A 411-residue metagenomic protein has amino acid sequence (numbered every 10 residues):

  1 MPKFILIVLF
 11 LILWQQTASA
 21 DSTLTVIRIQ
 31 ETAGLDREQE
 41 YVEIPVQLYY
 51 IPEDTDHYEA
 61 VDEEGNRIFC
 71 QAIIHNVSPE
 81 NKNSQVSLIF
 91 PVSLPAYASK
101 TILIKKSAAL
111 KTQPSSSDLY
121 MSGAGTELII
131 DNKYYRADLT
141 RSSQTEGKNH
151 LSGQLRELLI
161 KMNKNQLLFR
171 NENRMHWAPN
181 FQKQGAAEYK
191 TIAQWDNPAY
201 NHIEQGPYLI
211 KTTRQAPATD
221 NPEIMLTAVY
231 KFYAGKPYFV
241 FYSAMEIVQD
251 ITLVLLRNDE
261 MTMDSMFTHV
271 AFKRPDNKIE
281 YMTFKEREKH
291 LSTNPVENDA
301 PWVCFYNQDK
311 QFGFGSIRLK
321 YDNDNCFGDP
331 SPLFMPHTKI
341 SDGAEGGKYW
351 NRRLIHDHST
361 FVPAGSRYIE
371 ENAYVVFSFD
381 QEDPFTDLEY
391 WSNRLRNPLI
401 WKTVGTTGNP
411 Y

Functional and structural regions predicted by a protein language model:
F4-L13: Sec-dependent N-terminal signal peptides
A20-Y120, K148-H150: Alpha-mannosidase-like glycoside hydrolase catalytic domains involved in N-glycan trimming, generalizing to other
S22-R28, D54-D56, V248-C326: Polysaccharide-binding surfaces and accessory modules of carbohydrate-active proteins
I29, A244-M245, Y374: Hydrophobic beta-strand positions in extracellular immunoglobulin-like domains
H75-N76, E80-L94, I104, V296-Y411: Beta-strand-rich recognition/accessory modules
S107-T140, Q144-T145, D383-Y411: Terminal connector regions
G125-D220, L226-V229: Acidic-aromatic substrate-binding/catalytic surfaces of carbohydrate-active enzymes
H202-T268: Acidic, contiguous internal or C-terminal segments within carbohydrate-active enzymes that form a structured patch used
